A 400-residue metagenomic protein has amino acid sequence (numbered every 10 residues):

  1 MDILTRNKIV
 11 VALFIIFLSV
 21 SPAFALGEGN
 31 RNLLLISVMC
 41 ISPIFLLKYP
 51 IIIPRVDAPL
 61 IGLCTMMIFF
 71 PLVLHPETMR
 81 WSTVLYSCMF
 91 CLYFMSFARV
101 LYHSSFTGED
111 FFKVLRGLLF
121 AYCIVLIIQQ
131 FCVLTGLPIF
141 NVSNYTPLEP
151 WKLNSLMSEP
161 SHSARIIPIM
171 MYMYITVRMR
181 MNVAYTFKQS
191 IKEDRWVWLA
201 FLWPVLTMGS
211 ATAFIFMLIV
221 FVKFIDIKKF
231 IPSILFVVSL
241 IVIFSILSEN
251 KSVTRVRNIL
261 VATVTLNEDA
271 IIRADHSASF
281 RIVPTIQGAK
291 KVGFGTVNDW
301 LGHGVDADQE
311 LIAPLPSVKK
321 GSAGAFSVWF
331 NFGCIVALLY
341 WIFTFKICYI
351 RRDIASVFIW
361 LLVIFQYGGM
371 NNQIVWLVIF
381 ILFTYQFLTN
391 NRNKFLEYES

Functional and structural regions predicted by a protein language model:
M1-Y49, M66-L74, T135, F358-V363 (+1 more regions): N-terminal signal-anchor transmembrane segment
D2, L35-I51, M170-V183, C334-R351: Hydrophobic, aromatic-rich transmembrane alpha-helices and their immediate juxtamembrane boundary segments
M39-I41, V357-F365, G369-S400: Transmembrane alpha-helices of multi-pass inner-membrane enzymes
S42-K48, F70-I127, V220-I225, Y340-T344: Transmembrane alpha-helical segments and their membrane-water interfaces
F112-L137, S158-G209, A213-I225: Alpha-helical transmembrane segments of multi-pass inner-membrane proteins
I139-S143, E268-F332: Long extracytoplasmic/lumenal interhelical loops at the membrane interface of multi-pass membrane proteins
F221-V222, A325-I364, L396: Hydrophobic transmembrane alpha-helices and their immediate junctions
D226-I271, G293-F294: A membrane-periplasm/extracellular boundary helix in multi-pass inner-membrane enzymes that assemble envelope glycans
